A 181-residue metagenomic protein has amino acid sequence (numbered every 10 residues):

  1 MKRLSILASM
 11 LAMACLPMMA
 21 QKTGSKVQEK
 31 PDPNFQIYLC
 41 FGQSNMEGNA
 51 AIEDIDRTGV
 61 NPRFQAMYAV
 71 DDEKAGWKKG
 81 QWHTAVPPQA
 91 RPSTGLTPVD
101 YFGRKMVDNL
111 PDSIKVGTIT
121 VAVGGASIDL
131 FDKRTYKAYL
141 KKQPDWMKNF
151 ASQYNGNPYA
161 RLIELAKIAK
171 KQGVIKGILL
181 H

Functional and structural regions predicted by a protein language model:
M1-G24: Bacterial Sec-dependent N-terminal signal peptides
Q21-H181: Cell-envelope and extracellular/periplasmic
